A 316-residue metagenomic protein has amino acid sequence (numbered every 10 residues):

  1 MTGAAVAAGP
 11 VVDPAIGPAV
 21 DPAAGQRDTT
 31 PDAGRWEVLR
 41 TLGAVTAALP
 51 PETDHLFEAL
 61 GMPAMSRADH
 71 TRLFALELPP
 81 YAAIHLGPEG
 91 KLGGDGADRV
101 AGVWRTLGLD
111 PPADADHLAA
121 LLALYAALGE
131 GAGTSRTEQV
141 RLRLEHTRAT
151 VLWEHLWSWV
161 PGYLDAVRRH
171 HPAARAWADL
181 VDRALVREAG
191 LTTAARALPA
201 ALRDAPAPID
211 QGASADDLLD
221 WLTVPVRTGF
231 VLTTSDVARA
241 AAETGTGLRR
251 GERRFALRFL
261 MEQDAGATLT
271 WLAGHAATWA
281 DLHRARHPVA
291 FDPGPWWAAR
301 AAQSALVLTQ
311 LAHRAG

Functional and structural regions predicted by a protein language model:
M1-A7, D21-G316: Surface/interface-facing alpha-helical segments and adjacent flexible terminal/loop regions used for partner/assembly
